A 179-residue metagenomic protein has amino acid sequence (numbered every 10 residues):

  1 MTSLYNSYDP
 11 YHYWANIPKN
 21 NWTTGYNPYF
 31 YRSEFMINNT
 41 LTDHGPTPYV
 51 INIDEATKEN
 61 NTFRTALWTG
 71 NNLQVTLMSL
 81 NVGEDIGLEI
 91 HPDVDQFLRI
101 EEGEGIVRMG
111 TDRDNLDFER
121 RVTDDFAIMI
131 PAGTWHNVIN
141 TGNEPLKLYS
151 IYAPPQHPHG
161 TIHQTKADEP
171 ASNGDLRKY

Functional and structural regions predicted by a protein language model:
M1-N72, R120, Q164-Y179: A short, N-terminal "cap"/entry segment at the start of jelly-roll beta-barrel domains of the cupin/DSBH fold
N60-N61, Q74-D93: Conserved short histidine dyad/triad with adjacent acidic residue
A66, V75-S79, F97, E119 (+2 more regions): Conserved hydrophobic/aromatic beta-strand scaffold that supports enzyme active sites
N72-L73, V82-D85, G103-I106, P154: Short, charged/polar surface micro-motifs in flexible loops or helix N-caps
I86-L88, V107-R108, I130, H136-N143 (+1 more regions): Short beta-strand His + acidic residue motifs that chelate non-heme Fe in jelly-roll/DSBH and cupin folds
D93-D112: Glycine- and acidic-residue-biased ligand/ion/polar-headgroup-sensing regions
D112-A132: Short acidic-glycine-tyrosine-enriched beta hairpin
I139-Y179: Double-stranded beta-helix
